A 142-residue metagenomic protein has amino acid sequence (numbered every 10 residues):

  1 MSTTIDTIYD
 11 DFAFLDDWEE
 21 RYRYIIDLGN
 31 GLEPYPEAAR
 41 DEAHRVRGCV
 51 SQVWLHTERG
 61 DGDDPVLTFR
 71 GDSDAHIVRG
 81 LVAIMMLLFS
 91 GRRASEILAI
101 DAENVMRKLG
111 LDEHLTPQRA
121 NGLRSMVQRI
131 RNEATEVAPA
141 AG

Functional and structural regions predicted by a protein language model:
M1-Q52, R59-D63, M106-G142: N-terminal intrinsically disordered, cationic/polar leader segments that include organellar targeting peptides
D6, R79-G80, I100: A generic alpha-helix surface/boundary motif
E58-I77, M86-S90: Conserved interaction-surface patches within small, structured recognition/assembly domains
S73, F89-S90, D101, E113 (+1 more regions): Generic hydrophobic/packing signal
D74, I84-L87, L109, N121: Feature captures hydrophobic
G91-M106: Glycine-rich phosphate/pyrophosphate-binding loops and their adjacent beta-strand/loop elements at enzyme active sites
